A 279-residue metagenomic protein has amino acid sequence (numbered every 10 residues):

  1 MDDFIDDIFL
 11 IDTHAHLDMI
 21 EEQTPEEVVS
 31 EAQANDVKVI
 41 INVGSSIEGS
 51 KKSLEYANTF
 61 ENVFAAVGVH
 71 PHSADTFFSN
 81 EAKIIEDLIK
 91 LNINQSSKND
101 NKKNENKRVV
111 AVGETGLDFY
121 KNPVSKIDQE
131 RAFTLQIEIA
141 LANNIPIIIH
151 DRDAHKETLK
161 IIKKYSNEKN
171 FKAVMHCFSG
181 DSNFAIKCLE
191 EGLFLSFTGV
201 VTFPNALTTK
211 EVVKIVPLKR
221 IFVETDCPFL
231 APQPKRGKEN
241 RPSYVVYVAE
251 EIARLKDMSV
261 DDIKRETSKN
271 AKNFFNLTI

Functional and structural regions predicted by a protein language model:
M1-I279: Mid-domain alpha/beta scaffold segments of enzyme catalytic cores
